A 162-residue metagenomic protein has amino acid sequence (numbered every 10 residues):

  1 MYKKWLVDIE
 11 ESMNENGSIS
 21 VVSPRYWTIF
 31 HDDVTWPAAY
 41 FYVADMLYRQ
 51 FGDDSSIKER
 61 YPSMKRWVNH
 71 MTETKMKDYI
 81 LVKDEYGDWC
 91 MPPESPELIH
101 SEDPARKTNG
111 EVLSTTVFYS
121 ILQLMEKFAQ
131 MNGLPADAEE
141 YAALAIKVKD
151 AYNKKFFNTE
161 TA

Functional and structural regions predicted by a protein language model:
M1-K4, V34-M46, E111-E126: Well-ordered alpha-helical segments within folded domains of soluble proteins
M1-V21, Q50-S114, N132-A162: Active-site acid/base region of carbohydrate-active enzymes
G17-R25, P37, F41-A44, E102-A105 (+1 more regions): Residue-level signal for well-ordered alpha-helical segments
Y26-D32: Aromatic/His-enriched, Gly/Pro-containing loop or helix-boundary segments that lie immediately adjacent to catalytic
I29, M46, K107: Generic anion/oxyanion-binding catalytic loop in active/binding sites
F30, F41, F51, Y61 (+3 more regions): Phenylalanine-focused residue identity feature
M125-F128, V148: TPR/TPR-like alpha-solenoid repeats
